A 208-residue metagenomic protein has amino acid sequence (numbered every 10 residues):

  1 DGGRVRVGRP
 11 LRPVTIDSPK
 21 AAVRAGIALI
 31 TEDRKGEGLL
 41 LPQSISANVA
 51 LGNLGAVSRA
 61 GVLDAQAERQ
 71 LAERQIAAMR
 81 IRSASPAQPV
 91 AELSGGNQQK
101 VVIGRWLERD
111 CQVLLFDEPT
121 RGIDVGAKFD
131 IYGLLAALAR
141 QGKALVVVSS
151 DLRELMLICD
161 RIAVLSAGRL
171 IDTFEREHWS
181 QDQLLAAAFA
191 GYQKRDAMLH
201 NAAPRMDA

Functional and structural regions predicted by a protein language model:
D1-A208: Glycine-rich phosphate-binding loops of nucleotide-dependent enzymes
